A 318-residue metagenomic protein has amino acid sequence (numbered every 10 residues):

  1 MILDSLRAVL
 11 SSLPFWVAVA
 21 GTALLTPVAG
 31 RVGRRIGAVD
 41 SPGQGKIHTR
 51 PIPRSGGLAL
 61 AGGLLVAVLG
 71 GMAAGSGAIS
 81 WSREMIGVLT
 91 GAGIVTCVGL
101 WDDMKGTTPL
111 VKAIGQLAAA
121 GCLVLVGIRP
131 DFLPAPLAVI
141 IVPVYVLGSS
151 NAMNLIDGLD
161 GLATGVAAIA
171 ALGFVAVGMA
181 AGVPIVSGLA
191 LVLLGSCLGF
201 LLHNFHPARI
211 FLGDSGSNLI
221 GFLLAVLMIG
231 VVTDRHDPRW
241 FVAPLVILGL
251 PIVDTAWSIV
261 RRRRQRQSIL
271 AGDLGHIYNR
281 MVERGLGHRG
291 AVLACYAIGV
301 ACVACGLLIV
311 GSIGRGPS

Functional and structural regions predicted by a protein language model:
I2-G37, A61-C97, P136, I141 (+2 more regions): Alpha-helical transmembrane segments
S41-S55, Y278: Juxtamembrane helix-capping/reentrant segments at transmembrane boundaries
I86-Q116: Hydrophobic alpha-helical hairpins/lids featuring a short glycine-rich hinge
T96-L100, G121-R129, N151: Mid-bilayer segments of alpha-helical transmembrane spans in multi-pass integral membrane proteins that mediate
V146-N154: Single transmembrane alpha-helix segments in multi-pass membrane proteins
S150-N151, D160-T164: PRPP/pyrophosphate-binding module of the type I phosphoribosyltransferase fold
